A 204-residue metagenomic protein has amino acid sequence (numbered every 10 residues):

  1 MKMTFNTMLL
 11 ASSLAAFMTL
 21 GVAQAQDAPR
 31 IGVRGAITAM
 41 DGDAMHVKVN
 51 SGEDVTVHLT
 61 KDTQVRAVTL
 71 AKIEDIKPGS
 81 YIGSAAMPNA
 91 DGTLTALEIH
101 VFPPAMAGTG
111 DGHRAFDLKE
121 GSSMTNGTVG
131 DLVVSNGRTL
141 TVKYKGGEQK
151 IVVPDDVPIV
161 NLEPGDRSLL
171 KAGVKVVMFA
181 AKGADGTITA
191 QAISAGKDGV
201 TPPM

Functional and structural regions predicted by a protein language model:
K2-T7, F17-M204: Short, flexible, surface-exposed loop segments at domain boundaries
